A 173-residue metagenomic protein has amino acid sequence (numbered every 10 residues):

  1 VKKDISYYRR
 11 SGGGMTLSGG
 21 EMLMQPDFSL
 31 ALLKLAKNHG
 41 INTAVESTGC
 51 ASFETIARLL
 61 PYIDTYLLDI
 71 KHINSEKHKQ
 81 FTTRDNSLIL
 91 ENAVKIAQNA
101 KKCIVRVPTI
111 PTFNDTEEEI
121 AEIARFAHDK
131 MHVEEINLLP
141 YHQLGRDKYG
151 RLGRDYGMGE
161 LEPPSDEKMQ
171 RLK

Functional and structural regions predicted by a protein language model:
K2-L144, G150: Conserved AdoMet/S-adenosylmethionine-binding subsite of the radical SAM
R125-H128, H132-E134, G150-L172: A structural motif corresponding to the C-terminal lobe/cap of the Radical SAM core domain
